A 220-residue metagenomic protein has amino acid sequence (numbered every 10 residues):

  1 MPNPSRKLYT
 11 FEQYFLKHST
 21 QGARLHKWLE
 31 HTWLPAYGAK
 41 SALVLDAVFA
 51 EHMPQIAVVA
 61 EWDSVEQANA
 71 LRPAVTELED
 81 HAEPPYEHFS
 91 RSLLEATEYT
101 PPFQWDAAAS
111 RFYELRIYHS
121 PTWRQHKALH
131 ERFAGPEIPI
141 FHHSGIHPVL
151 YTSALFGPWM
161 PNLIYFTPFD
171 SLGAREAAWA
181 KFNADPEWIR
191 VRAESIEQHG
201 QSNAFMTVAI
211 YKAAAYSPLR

Functional and structural regions predicted by a protein language model:
M1-R190, S195-R220: Short S/T/G/P-rich N-terminal loop/turn motif that feeds into the first structured element of a domain
